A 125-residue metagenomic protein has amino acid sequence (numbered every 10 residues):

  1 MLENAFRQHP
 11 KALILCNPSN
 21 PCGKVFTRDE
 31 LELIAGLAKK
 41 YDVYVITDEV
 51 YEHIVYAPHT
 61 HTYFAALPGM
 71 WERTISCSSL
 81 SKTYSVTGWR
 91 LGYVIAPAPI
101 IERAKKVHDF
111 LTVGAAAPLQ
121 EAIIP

Functional and structural regions predicted by a protein language model:
M1-A57: Active-site phosphate-binding strand-loop segment of PLP-dependent enzymes
P21-C22, V50, T60-Y63, S76 (+2 more regions): Glycine-rich, flexible loop/turn motifs
T27-E30, P58-T62, R90-G92, V107-H108: Short, glycine/charged-enriched secondary-structure capping and boundary segments
Y41, M70-R73: A short helix-to-beta-strand connector/capping loop
A65-G69: Short, conserved catalytic or adaptor-binding loops enriched in Gly and charged residues
E72-P125: Conserved core segment of the aminotransferase class I/II
